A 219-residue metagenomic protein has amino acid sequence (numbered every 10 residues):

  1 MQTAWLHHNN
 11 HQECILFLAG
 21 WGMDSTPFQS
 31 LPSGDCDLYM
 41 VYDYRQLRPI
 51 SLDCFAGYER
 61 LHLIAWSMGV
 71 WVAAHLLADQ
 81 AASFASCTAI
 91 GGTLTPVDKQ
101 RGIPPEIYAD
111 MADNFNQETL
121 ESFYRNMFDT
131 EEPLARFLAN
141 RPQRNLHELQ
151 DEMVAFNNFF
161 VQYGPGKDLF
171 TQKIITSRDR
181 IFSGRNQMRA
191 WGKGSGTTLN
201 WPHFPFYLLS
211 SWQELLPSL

Functional and structural regions predicted by a protein language model:
M1-R48: Conserved HGGG/HGGXW glycine-rich cap/lid loop of the alpha/beta-hydrolase fold
S30, L169, F182-G194: Short alpha-helix in the alpha/beta-hydrolase fold that links the catalytic acid
I64-A73: Gly/Ala-rich beta-loop-alpha elbow adjacent to hydrolase catalytic centers
A78-N114, P142, V154-N157, L209 (+1 more regions): Flexible "cap/lid" loop of the alpha/beta hydrolase fold
Q117-N157: Conserved alpha/beta-hydrolase catalytic His-Asp/Glu region
K167, K173-I175, D179: Short beta-strand/loop motif that positions the catalytic acidic residue of the alpha/beta-hydrolase fold
S177-F182, H203-P205: Acidic catalytic loop of the alpha/beta-hydrolase fold
G194-L219: Catalytic active-site module of serine/aspartate enzymes centered on a nucleophile-bearing elbow/loop
